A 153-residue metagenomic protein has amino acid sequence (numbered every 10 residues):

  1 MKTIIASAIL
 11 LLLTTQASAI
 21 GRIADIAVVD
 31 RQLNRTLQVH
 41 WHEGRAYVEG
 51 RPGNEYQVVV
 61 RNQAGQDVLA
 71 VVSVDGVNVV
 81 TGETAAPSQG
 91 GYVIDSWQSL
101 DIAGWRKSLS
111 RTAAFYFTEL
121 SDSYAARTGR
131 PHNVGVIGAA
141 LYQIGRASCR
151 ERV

Functional and structural regions predicted by a protein language model:
I4-T15: Sec-dependent N-terminal signal peptides
A17-R152: Intrinsically disordered, low-complexity segments enriched in small/polar residues
